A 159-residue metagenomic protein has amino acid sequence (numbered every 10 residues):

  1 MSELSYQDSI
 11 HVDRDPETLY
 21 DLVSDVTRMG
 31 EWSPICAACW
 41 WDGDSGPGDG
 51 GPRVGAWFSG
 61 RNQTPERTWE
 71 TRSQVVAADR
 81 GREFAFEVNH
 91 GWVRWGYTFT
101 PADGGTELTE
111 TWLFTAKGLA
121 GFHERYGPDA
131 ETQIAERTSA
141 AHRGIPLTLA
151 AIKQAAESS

Functional and structural regions predicted by a protein language model:
M1-H11, E17, S139-P146, Q154 (+1 more regions): Hydrophobic-ligand-binding modules of eukaryotic lipid transfer/binding families
M1-P47, R53: Hydrophobic ligand-binding cavity/cleft-lining segments
M1-S2, E70, H123-E124: Short, flexible segments with low predicted structural confidence
L4, P34-C39, F58-Q63, F114-T115: Short acidic/polar alpha-helix capping motifs at helix-coil junctions
L4, R14, G60, A130 (+1 more regions): Residue-level detector of alpha-helix boundaries and kinks
D13, W32, A78-D79, A102: A short, compositionally biased micro-patch
W40-R94, G104-E107, R143-A151, A155-S159: Glycine-rich portal/gate segments that line the openings of hydrophobic small-molecule binding cavities
E87-R143, I152: Beta-strand/loop substructures that line and gate deep hydrophobic ligand-binding cavities in soluble
